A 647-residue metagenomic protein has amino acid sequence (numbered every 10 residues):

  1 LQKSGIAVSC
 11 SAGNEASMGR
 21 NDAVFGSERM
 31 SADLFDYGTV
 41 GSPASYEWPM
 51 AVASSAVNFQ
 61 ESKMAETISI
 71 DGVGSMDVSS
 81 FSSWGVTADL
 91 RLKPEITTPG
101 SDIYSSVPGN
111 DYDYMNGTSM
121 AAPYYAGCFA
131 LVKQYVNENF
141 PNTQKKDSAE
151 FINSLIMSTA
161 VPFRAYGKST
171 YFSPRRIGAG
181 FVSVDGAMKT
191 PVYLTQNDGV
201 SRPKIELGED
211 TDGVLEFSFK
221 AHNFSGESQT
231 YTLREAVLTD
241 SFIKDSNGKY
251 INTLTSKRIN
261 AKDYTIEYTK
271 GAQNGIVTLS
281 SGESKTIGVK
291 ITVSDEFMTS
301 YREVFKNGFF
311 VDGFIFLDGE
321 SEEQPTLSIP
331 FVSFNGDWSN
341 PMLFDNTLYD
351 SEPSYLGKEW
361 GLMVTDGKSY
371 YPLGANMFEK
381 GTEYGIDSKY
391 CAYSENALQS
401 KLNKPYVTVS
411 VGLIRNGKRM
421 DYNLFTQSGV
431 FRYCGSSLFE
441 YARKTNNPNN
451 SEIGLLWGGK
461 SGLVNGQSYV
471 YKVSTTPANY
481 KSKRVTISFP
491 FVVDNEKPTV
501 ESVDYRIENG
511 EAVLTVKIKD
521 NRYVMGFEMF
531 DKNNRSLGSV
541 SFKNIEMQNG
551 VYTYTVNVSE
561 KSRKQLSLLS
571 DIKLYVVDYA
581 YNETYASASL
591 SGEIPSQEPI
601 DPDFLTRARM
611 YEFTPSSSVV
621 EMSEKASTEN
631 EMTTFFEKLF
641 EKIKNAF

Functional and structural regions predicted by a protein language model:
V40-A130: Extracellular S/T/G-rich loop segment that most often corresponds to the catalytic His/Ser-adjacent loop
D77-S82, V184-Q229, L343-Q399: Beta-sheet-dominated interaction scaffolds and their linkers
T97-K168, T299, F305: Hydrolase catalytic cores
L194-K204, G226-K290, D295-Y301, A397 (+1 more regions): Surface-exposed binding patches on compact interaction domains or structured appendages
D210-S218, V364-N423, P448-G458, D504-K519: Contiguous beta-strand segments within globular domains
T211-S218, V304-F314, L348, G510: Short, solvent-exposed loop/turn segments enriched in Ser/Thr/Gly
T292-V304, N446-Q467, T553-L566: Signal that preferentially marks extracellular ectodomain short beta-strand elements of beta-sandwich modules
F334, E352, N479-E501, N582 (+2 more regions): Flexible, low-complexity linkers/stalks enriched in Thr/Pro that connect modular domains
